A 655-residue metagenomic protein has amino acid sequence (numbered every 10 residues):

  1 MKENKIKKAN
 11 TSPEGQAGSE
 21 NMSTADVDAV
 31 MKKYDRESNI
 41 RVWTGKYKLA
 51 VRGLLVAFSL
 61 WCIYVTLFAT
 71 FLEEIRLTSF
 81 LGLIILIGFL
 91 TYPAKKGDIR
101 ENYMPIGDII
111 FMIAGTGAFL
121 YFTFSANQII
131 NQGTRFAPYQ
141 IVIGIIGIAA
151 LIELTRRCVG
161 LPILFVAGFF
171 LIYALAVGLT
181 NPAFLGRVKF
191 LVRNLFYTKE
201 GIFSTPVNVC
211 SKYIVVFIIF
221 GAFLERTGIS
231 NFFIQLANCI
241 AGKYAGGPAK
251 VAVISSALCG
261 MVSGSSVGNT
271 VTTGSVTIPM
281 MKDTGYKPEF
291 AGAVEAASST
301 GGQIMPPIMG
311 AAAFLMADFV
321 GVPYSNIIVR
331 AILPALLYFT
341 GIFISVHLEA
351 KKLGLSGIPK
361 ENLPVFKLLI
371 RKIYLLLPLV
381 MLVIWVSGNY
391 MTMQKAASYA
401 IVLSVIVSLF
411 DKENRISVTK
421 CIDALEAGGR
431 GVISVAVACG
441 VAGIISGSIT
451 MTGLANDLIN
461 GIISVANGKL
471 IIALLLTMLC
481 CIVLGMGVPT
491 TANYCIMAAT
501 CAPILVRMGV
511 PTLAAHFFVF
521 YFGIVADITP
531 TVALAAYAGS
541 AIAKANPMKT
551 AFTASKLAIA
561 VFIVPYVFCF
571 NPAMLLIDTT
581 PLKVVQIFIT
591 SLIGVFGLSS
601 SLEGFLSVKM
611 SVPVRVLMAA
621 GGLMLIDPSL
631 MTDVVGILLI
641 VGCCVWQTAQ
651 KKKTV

Functional and structural regions predicted by a protein language model:
M1-N131, I141-I145, K651: Conserved, well-structured core domains of diverse proteins
K2, I6-L49, V329-G431, L534-L623 (+1 more regions): Long, contiguous bundles of hydrophobic transmembrane helices that form the permeation core of multi-pass
A17, G117, A149, E153 (+12 more regions): Core transmembrane alpha-helical segments of multi-pass membrane transporters/permeases
A69-T70, A126-T134, A183, F190-R193 (+2 more regions): Membrane-interface helix termini and inter-helical loops of multi-pass transporters
T78-G82, N208-I218, N326-G341, T392-I401 (+2 more regions): Alpha-helical transmembrane segments
P138-V142, E200-Y213, C239-V253, T284-F290 (+5 more regions): Membrane-interfacial loop-to-helix junctions in multi-pass transporters
G221-E225, S256-S265, A297-Q303, S446 (+3 more regions): Transmembrane alpha-helix interface/packing and boundary motifs in multi-pass membrane proteins, characterized by
I234-G302, I308-L315, G321, T490-F522 (+1 more regions): Hydrophobic transmembrane alpha-helices that form the pore/transport pathway of multi-pass ion and small-solute
